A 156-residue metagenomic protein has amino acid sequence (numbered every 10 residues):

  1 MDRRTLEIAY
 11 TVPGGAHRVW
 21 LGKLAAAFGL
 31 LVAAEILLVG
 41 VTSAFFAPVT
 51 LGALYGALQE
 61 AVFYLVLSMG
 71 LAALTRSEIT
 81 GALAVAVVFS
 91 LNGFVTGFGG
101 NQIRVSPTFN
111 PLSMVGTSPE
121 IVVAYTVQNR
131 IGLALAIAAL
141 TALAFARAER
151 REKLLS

Functional and structural regions predicted by a protein language model:
M1-F28: Helix-loop-helix units of permease transmembrane domains in multi-pass membrane transporters, especially ABC
D2, G56-Y64, L133-I137: Hydrophobic core segments of transmembrane alpha-helices in multi-pass, intramembrane catalytic enzymes
R3, V19, G56, Y125-T126: Residue-level recognition of hydrophobic positions within alpha-helical transmembrane segments
T5-I8, G40, G70, R147: A residue-level signal for alpha-helical anchor/packing sites in multi-pass solute transporters
A9, H17-R18, A72-E78, E152: Membrane-interface helix-boundary motifs at transmembrane edges
A16-H17, F46, V62-F63, V115 (+2 more regions): Juxtamembrane loop-helix boundary motifs flanking transmembrane segments in multi-pass membrane proteins
L21-S90: Secretory targeting signals
I79-S156: Terminal transmembrane helical anchor/hairpin motif
